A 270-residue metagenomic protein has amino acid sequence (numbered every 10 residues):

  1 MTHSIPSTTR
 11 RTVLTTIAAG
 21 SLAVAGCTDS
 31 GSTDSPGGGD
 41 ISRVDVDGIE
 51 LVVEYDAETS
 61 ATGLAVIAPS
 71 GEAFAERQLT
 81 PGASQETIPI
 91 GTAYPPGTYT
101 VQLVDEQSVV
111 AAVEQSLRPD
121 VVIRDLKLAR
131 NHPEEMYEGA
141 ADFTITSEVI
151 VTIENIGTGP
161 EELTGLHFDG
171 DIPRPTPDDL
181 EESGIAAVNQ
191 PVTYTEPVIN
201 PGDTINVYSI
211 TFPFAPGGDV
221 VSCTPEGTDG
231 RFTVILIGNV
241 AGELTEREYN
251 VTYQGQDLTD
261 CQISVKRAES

Functional and structural regions predicted by a protein language model:
M1-S270: Terminal disorder- and signal-encoded targeting elements
